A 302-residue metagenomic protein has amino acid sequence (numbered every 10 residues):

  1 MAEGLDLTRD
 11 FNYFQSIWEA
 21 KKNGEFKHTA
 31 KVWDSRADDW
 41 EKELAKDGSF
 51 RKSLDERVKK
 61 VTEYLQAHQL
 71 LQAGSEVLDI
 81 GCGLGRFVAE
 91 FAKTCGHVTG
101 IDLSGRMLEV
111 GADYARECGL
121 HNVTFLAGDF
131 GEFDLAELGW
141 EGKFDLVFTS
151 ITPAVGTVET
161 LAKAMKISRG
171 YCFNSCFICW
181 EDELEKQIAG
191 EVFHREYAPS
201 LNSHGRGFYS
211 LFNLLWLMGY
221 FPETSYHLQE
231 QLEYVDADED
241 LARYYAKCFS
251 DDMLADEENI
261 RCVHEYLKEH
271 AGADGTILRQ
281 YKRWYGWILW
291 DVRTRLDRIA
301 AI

Functional and structural regions predicted by a protein language model:
A2-L71: Conserved class I S-adenosyl-L-methionine
L78, R86-E132: Class I SAM-dependent methyltransferase SAM/SAH-binding core
G83: Conserved glycine-rich SAM-binding loop
F144-E159: A short SAM/SAH-binding and catalytic strip from SAM-dependent methyltransferases
V158-F173: A short glycine-rich, Lys/Arg-flanked "PGG" loop and its adjoining helix->strand segment in the class I
F173-E196: Conserved class I S-adenosyl-L-methionine
S203-G219, S225: Short alpha-helix
E223-I302: Conserved Class I S-adenosyl-L-methionine
